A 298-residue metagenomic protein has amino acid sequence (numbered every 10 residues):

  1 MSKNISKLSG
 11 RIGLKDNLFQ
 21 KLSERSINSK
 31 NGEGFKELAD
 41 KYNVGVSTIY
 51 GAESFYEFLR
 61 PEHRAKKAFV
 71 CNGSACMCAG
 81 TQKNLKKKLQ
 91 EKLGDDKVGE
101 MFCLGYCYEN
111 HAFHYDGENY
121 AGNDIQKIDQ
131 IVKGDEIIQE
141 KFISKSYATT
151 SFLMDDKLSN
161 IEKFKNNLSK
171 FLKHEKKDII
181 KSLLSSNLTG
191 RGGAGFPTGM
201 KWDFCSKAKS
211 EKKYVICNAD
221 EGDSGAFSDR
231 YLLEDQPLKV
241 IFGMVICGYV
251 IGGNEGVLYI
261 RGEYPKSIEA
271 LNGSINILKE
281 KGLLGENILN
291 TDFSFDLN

Functional and structural regions predicted by a protein language model:
M1-N298: Feature of Fe-S/electron-transfer and energy-metabolism proteins that preferentially highlights extended coupling
